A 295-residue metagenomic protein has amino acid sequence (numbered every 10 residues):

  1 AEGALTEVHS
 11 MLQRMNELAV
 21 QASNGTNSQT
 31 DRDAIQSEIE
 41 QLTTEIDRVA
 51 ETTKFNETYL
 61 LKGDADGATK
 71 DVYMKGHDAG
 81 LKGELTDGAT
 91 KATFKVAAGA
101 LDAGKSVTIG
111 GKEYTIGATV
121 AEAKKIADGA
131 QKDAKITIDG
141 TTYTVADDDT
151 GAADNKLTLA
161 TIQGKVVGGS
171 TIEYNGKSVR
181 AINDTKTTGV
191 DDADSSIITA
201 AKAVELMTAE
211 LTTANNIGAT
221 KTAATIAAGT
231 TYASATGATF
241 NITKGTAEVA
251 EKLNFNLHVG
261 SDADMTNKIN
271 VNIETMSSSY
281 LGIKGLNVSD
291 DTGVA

Functional and structural regions predicted by a protein language model:
E2-A295: Amphipathic alpha-helical coiled-coil/heptad-repeat segments
